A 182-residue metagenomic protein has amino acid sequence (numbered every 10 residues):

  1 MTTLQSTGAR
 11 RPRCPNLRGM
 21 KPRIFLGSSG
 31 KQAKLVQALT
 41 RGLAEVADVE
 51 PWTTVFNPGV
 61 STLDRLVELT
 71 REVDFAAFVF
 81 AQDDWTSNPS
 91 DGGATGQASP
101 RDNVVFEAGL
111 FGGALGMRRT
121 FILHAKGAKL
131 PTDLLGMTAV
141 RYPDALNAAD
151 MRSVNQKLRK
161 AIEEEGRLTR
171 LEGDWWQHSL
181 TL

Functional and structural regions predicted by a protein language model:
R11-V79, A114, L180-L182: Conserved N-terminal substructure of TIR/SEFIR domains
P15, L130-L182: C-terminal interaction surface of TIR/SEFIR-family domains
G30-Q32, H124-K129: Short glycine-enriched loops at secondary-structure junctions
V49, T120, A139-R141: Conserved beta-strand scaffold positions in the cores of enzyme catalytic domains, especially in NTP/NDP-utilizing
L63, R101-A108, A148-N155: Amphipathic alpha-helical transducer elements in NTP-driven molecular machines
L69-K126: Conserved beta-strand-loop-alpha-helix hinge of the TIR/SEFIR fold
